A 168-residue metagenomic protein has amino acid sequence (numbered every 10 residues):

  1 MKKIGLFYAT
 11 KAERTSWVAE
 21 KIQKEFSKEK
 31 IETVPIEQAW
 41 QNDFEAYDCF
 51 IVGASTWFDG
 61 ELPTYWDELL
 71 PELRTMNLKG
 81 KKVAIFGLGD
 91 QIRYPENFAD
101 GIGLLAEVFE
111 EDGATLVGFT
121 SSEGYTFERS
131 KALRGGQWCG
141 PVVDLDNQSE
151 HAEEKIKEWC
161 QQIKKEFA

Functional and structural regions predicted by a protein language model:
K3-E25: N-terminal beta1-alpha1 ligand-phosphate binding loop
W17, E25, E29, V34 (+1 more regions): FMN-binding flavodoxin-like domain, especially the glycine-rich phosphate-binding loop
P35-W40: Short acidic loop-to-helix transition motifs that present clustered carboxylates
